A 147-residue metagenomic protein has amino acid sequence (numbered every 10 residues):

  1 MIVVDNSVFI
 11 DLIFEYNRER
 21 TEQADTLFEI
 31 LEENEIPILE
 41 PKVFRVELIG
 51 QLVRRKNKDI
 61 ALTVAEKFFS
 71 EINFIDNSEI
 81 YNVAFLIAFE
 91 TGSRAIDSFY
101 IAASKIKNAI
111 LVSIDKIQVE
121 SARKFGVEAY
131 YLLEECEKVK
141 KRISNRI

Functional and structural regions predicted by a protein language model:
M1, E71-F74, K105-I147: Acidic, PIN/NYN-like endoribonuclease modules and their adjacent C-terminal/linker elements
M1-E40, V53-I60, V139-K141, R146-I147: Short, well-structured N-terminal submotif of metal-dependent ribonuclease cores
V4, L39-E40, A95-S98, S113: Short beta-strand scaffold positions
V8-F9, F44-R45, I80, Y100 (+1 more regions): Alpha-helix capping/helix-boundary segments
Y16, I38, K42, F69-T91: Acidic catalytic patch
L48-L52: Helix-loop "lid/cap" segments that line or gate small-molecule binding pockets
